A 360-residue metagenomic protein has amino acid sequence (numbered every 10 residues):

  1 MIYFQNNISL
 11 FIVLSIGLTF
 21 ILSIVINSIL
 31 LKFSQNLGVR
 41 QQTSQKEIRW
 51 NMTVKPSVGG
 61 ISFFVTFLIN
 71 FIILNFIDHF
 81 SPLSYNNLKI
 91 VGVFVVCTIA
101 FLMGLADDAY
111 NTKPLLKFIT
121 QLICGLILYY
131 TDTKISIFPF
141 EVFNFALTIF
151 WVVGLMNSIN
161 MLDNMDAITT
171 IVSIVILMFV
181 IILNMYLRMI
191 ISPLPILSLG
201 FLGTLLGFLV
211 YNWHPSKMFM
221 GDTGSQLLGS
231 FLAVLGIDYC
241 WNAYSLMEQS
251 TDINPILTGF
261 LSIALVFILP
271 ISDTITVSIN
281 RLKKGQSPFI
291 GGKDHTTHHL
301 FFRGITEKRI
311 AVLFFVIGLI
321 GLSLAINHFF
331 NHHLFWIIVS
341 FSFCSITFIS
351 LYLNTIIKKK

Functional and structural regions predicted by a protein language model:
I2-L37, F64-P82, N86-F94, T98 (+1 more regions): Alpha-helical transmembrane segments
T43-V58, H298: Juxtamembrane helix-capping/reentrant segments at transmembrane boundaries
W50, W151-G154, K293, T297: Alpha-helical membrane-protein architecture signal
T53-N75, L126-I127: A generic, lipid-embedded transmembrane alpha helix
N70-S84, L102-T112, Y129-E141, N242-L246: Transmembrane alpha-helix boundary signature
K89-Q121: Hydrophobic alpha-helical hairpins/lids featuring a short glycine-rich hinge
V95-I99, T120-D132, L147-N160, S173-F179 (+1 more regions): Membrane-embedded alpha-helical core segments of multi-pass
M161-T169: RNA/tRNA-interacting regions in translation and RNA-turnover enzymes
